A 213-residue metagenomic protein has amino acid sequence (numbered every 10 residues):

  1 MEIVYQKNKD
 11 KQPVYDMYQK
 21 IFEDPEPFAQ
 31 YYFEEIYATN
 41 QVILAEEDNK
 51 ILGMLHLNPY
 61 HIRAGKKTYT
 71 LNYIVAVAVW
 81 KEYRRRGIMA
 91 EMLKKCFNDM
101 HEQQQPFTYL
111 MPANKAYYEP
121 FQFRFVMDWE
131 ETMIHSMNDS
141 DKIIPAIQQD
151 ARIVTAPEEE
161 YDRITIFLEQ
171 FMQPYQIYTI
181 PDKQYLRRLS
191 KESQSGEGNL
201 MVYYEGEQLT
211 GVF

Functional and structural regions predicted by a protein language model:
M1-I3: Extreme N-terminal starter segment of soluble prokaryotic enzymes
K11-P13, Y18, E23: Ligand-binding pocket scaffold of soluble enzyme catalytic domains
K20-R63, Q176-N199: Active-site rim helix/loop that mediates acceptor-substrate recognition in acyltransferases
L44, K50-Y60, Y73-A78, V202 (+1 more regions): Conserved beta-strand in the GNAT
H61-I74, R84: A conserved beta-turn-beta hairpin within the catalytic core of GNAT-like acetyltransferases that forms part
A76-V79, R85-N98: Conserved acetyl-CoA-binding loop-helix of GNAT-fold acetyltransferases
E102-P106, P112-E130: Conserved active-site alpha-helix within GNAT-family acetyltransferase domains
W129-F213: Amide-forming acyltransferase catalytic core, primarily the GNAT-like/NAT-type and related acyltransferase folds
